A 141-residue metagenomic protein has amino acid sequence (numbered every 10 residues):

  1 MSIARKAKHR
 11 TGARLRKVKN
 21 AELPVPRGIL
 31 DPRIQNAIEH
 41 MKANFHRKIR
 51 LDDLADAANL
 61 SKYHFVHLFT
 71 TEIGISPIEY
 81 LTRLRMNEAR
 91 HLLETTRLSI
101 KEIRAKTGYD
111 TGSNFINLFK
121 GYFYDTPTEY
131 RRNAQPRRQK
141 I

Functional and structural regions predicted by a protein language model:
M1-E39, A43, R132-I141: Inter-domain helical "communication" segments and dimerization helices that couple sensory or membrane-embedded modules
N20-V25, N36, H40-K42, K48-L84 (+1 more regions): Basic/polar phosphate-binding segments, predominantly the helix-turn-helix DNA-binding elements of transcriptional
H40-N44, H91-T95: Short alpha-helical segment immediately N-terminal to, or the first helix within, an HTH/HTH-like DNA-binding domain
K48, T96-L98: A short, glycine-centered helix-capping/turn motif at helix boundaries that positions DNA-contacting or catalytic
L81-R90, E129-I141: Short, basic, alpha-helical segments at the C-terminal edge of helix-turn-helix-like DNA-binding modules
